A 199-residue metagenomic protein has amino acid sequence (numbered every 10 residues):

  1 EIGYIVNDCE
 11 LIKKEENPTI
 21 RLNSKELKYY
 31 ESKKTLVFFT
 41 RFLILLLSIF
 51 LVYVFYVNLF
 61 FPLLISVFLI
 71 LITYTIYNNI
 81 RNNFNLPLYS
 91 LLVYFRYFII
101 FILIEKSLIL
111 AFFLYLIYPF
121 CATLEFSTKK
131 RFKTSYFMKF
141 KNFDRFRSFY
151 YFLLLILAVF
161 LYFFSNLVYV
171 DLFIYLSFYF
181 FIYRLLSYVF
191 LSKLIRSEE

Functional and structural regions predicted by a protein language model:
E1-V6, L63-V67, L116: Membrane-embedded alpha-helical segments that form the functional core of polytopic membrane enzymes, especially those
G3-E10, F190-I195: Helix-to-loop transition at the C-terminal end of transmembrane segments
V6-Y30, T128-F140: Cytosolic, membrane-interface loops and tails of multi-pass inner-membrane proteins
N7-E10, T40, F95: Residue-level micro-sites within transmembrane alpha helices that shape and flank functional polar/acidic positions
I12, K33-T40, L59-N85: Phosphate-ester processing/binding pockets and catalytic centers
I20-L59: Multi-pass membrane catalytic core of lipid/isoprenoid biosynthesis enzymes
L36-I44, F61-I65, L88, F113 (+2 more regions): Alpha-helical transmembrane segments of integral membrane proteins
I70-E199: C-terminal membrane-associated helical module and adjoining short loops/tails
